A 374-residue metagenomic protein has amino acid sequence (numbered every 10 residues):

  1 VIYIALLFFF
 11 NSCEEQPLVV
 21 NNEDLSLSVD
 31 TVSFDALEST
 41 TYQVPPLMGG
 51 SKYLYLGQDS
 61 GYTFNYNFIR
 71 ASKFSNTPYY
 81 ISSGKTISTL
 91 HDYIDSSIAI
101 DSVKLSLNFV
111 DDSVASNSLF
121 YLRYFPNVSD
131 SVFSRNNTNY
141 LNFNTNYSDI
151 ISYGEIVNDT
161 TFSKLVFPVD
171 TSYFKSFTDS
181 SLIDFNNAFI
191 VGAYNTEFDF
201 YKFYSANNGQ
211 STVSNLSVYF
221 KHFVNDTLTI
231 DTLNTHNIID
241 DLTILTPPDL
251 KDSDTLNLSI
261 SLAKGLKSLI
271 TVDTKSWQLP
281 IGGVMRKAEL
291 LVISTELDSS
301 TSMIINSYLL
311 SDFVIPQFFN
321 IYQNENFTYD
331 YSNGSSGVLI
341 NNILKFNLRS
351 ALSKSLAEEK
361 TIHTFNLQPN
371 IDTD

Functional and structural regions predicted by a protein language model:
Y3, F8-D374: Secreted, disulfide-rich extracellular signaling modules
